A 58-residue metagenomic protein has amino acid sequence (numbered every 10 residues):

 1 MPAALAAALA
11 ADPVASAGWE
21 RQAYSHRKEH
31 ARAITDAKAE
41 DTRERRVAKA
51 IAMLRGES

Functional and structural regions predicted by a protein language model:
M1-S58: Charge-dense, helix-prone N-terminal extensions
